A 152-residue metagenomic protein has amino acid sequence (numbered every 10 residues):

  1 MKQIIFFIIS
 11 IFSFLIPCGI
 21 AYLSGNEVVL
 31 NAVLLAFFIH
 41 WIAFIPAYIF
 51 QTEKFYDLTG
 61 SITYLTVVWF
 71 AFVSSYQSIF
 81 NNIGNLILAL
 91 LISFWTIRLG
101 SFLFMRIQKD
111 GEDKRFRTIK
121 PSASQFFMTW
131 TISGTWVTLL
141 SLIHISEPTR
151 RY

Functional and structural regions predicted by a protein language model:
M1-I11: N-terminal membrane topogenic signal
F7-I8, V29-F37, I87-L90, F127-T131: Hydrophobic alpha-helical transmembrane segments
I11-L23, V67-S74, L142-H144: Membrane-embedded alpha-helical segments in integral membrane proteins
L15, F37-I45, T66-W69, T138-L139: Generic alpha-helical transmembrane segments of integral inner-membrane proteins, especially permease/transport modules
P17-L30, P46-T52, S75-S78: Short, hydrophobic transmembrane alpha-helix segments
E27-W41, E53-L65: Loop-to-helix transition at the N-terminal end of transmembrane alpha-helices
I49, E53-L142: Intramembrane catalytic core of multi-pass membrane enzymes that act on lipidic substrates
I143-Y152: Single conserved hydrophobic/aromatic residue that forms the stacking wall/gate of nucleotide- or nucleobase-binding
